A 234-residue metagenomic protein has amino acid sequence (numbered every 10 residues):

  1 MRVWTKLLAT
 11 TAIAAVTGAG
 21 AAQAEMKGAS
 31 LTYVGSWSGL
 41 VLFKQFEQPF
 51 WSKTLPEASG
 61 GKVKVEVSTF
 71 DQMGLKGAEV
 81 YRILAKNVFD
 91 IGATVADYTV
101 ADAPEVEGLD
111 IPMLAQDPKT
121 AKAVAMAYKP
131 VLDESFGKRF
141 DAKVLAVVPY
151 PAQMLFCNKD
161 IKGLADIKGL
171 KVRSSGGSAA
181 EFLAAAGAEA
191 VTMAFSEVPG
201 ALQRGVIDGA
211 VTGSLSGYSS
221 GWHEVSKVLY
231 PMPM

Functional and structural regions predicted by a protein language model:
M1-A9: Bacterial N-terminal signal peptides that target proteins for export
W4, A14-T17, L84: N-terminal non-cleavable signal-anchor helices
A9-A12, A24-T120, P130-L132, F136-M234: N-terminal secretory/targeting leader peptides
T17-A24: Sec/Tat signal peptide C-region and signal peptidase I cleavage site
